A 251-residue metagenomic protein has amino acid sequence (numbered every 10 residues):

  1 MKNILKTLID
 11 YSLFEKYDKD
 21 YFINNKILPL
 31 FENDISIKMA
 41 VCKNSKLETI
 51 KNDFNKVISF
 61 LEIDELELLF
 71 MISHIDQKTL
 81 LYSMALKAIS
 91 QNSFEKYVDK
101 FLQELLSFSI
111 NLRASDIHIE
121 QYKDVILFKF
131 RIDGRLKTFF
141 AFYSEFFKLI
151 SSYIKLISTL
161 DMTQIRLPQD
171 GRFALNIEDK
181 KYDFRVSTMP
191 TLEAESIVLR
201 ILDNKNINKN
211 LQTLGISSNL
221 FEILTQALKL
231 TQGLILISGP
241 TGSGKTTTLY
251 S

Functional and structural regions predicted by a protein language model:
M1-I207, L211-L214, S218, L230-T231 (+1 more regions): N-terminal, intrinsically disordered, highly charged
A227: Structured binding elements
G244: Conserved glycine(s) of the Walker
T248-S251: Hydrophobic positions on the alpha1 helix immediately C-terminal to the Walker A/P-loop
